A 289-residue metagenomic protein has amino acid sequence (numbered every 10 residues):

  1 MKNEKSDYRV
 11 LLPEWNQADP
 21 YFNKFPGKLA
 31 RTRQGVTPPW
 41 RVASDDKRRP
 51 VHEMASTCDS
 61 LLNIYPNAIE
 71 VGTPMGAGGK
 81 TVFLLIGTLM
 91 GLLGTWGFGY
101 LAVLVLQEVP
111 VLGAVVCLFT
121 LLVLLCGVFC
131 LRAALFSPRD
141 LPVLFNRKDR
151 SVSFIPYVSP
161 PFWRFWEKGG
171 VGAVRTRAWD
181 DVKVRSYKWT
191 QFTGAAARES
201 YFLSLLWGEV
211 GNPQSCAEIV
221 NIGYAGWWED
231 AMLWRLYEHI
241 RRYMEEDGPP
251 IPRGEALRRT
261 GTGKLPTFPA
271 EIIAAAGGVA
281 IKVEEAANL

Functional and structural regions predicted by a protein language model:
M1-N67, S204-L289: Terminal and domain-flanking low-complexity segments
A68-P142, G263-L289: Alpha-helical transmembrane spans
I69-V82, K148, T176, V184-W189: N-terminal "first-domain core" detector
P142, V171-T176, P213-N221: Short, mixed charged/polar active-site loops that provide acid/base catalysis or chelate metal/phosphate cofactors
N146-P160: Membrane-cytosol interface motif
S151-V152, W163-F192: Phosphoinositide-dependent membrane-docking surfaces
A196-L203: Short aromatic-glycine-enriched beta-strand elements
